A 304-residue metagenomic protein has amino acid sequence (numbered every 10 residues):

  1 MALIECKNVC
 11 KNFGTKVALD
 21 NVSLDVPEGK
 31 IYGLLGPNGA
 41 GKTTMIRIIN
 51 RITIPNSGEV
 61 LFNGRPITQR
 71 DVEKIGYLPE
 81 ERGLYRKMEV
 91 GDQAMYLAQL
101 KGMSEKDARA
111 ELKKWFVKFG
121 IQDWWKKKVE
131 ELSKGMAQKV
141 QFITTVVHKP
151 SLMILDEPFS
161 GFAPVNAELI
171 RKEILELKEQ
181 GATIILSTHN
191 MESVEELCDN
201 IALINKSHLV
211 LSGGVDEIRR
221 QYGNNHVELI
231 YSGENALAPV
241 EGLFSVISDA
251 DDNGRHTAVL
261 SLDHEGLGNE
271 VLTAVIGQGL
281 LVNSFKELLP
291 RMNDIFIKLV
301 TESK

Functional and structural regions predicted by a protein language model:
A2-C6, K11-N205, L211: ABC transporter nucleotide-binding domains
K7-V9, D249, F285: Generic beta-strand hydrophobic packing signal
E28, D123, G233, L262-H264 (+1 more regions): Non-catalytic surface loops within mature trypsin-like serine protease
Q69, R86, A238, N269 (+1 more regions): Alpha-helical elements of the RecA-like P-loop NTPase motor core of helicases
G76, L186, Y231, S284-L288: Small/polar loops that bind or transfer phosphate-bearing groups
Y85, E192, N235, G266 (+1 more regions): Short alpha-helical
K172-S261: ABC transporter nucleotide-binding domain
D263-K304: C-terminal coupling/interaction segments
